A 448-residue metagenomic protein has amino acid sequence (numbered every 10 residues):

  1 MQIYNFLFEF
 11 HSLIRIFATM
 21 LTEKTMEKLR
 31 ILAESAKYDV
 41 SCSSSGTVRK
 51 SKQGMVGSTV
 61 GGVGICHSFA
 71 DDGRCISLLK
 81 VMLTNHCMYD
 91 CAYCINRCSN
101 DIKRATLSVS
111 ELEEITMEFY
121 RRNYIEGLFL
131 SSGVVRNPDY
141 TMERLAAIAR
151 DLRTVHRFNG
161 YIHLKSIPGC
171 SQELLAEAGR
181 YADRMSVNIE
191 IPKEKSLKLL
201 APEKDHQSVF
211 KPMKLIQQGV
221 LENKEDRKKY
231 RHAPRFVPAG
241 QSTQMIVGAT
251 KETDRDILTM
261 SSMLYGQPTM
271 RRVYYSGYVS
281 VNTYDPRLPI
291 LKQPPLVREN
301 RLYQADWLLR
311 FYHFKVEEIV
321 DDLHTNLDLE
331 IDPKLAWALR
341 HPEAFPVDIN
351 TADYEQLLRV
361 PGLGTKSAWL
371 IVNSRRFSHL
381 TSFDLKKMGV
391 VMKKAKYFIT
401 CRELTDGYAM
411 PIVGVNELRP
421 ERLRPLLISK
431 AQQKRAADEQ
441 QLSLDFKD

Functional and structural regions predicted by a protein language model:
M1-H86, V391, I399-T400, G407-Q440 (+1 more regions): Flexible, acidic/Gly-rich N-terminal and inter-domain linker regions that tether and position cofactor-handling modules
L78, C91, L130, V187 (+2 more regions): Conserved, mostly hydrophobic/aromatic
V81-S110: Canonical Radical SAM [4Fe-4S] cluster-binding loop centered on the CxxxCxxC motif and its immediate flanking residues
E113, M117, R136-I319: Conserved AdoMet/S-adenosylmethionine-binding subsite of the radical SAM
M117-S131, A305: Short Fe-S-cluster ligation motifs
L288-L358, K394-L426, S443-F446: Long, highly charged, low-complexity intrinsically disordered interaction regions that mediate electrostatic DNA/RNA
S374-R375: Residue-level signature of tetratricopeptide-repeat
